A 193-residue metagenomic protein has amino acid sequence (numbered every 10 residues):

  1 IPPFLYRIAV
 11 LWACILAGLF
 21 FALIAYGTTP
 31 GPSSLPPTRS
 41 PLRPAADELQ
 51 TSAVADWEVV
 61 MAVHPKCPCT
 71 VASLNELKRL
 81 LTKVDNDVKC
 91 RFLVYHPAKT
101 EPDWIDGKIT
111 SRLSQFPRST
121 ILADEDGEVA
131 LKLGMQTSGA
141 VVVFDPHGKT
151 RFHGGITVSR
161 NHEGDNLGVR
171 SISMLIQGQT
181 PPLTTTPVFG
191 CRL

Functional and structural regions predicted by a protein language model:
I1-A45: N-terminal targeting signals for export/organelle localization
P36-W57, E76-T82: A short beta-strand-turn-helix
Q50-L77, D87, R91, I172: Short active-site neighborhood of thiol/selenol oxidoreductases, capturing the structured segment around
H64, L93-P97, P146: Cofactor-binding loop segments of dinucleotide-utilizing enzymes, especially the Rossmann-like FAD- and NAD(P)+-binding
P68-V71, T120, H162-N166: Soluble non-cytosolic domains of exported or imported proteins
V71-L113, E125-K132: Structural microenvironment flanking redox-active thiols in thiol-disulfide oxidoreductases
I109-D145, T150-R151: Short, internal strand/loop/helix patches that form the active-site neighborhood or redox-interaction surface
V143-R151, G155-L193: Thiol-/selenol-based redox modules, centered on thioredoxin-like and closely related oxidoreductase domains
